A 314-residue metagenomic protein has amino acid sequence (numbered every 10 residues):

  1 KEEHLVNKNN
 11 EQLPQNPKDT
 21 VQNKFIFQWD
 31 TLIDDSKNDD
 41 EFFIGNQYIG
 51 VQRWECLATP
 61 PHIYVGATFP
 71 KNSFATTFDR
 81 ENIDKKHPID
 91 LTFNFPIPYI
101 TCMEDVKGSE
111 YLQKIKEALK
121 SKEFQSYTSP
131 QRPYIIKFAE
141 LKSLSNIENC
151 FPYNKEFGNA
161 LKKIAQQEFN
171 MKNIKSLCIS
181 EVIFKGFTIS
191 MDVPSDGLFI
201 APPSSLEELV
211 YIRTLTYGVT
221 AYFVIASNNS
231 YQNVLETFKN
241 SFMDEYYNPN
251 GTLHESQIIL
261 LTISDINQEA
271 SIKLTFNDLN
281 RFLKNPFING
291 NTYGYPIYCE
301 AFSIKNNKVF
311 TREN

Functional and structural regions predicted by a protein language model:
H4-N314: Membrane-permeabilization and membrane-interfacing ectodomains
